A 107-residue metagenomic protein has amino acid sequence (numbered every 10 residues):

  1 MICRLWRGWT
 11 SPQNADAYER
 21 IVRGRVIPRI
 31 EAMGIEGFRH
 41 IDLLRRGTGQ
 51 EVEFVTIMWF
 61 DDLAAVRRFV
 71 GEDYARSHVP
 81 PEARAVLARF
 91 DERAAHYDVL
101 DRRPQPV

Functional and structural regions predicted by a protein language model:
I2-W9, H40-Y74: Short, well-ordered beta-strand segments in beta-rich or mixed alpha/beta enzyme and ligand-binding folds
P12, F60-D62, D98-D101: Non-catalytic surface loops within mature trypsin-like serine protease
N14-H40, H78-E82: Short amphipathic alpha-helical segments
D16-Y18, E51, V66-R68, P104-P106: Short acidic, gly/pro-rich beta-turn/loop elements at beta-sheet edges and active-site/ligand-binding grooves
R23, M58, F69, A75-H78 (+2 more regions): Residue-level signature of transmembrane alpha-helix interfaces in integral membrane proteins
R39-V52, H78-V107: Glycine-rich beta-strand-turn "strand-cap" elements at beta-sheet edges
